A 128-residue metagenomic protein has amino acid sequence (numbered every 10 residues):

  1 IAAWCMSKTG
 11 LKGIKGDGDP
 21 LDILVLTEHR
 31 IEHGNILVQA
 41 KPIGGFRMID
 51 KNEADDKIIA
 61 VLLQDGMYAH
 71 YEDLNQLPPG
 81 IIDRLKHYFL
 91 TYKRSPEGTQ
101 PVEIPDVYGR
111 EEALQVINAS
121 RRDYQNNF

Functional and structural regions predicted by a protein language model:
I1-F128: Hydrophobic N-terminal alpha-helices or hydrophobic patches in metabolic proteins across all domains of life
